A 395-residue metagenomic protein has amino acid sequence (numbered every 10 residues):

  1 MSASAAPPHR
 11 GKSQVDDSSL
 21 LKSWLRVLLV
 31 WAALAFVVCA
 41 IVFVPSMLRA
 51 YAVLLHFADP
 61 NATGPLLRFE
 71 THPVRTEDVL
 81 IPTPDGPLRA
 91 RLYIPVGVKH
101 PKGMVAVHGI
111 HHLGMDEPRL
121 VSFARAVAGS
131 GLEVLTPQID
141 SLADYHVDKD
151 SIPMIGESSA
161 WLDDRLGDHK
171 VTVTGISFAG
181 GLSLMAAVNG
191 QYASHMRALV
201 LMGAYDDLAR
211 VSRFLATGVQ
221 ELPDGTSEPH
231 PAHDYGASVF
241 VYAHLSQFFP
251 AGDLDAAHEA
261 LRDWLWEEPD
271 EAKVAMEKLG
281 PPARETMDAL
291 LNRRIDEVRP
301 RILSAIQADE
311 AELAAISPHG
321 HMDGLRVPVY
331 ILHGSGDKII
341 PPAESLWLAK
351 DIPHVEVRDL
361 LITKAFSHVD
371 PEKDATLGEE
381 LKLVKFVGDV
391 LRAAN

Functional and structural regions predicted by a protein language model:
M1-P73, P250-K273, A393-A394: N-terminal targeting or regulatory segments adjacent to alpha/beta-hydrolase or S9 domains
F43, M185-P281: Alpha/beta-hydrolase-fold enzymes
V53-K99: N-terminal cap/lid segment of alpha/beta-hydrolase-fold proteins
V96-V127, Q138-I139: Short, surface-exposed "cap/lid" segments of acyl-processing enzymes
M115-F123, T136-T172, A187-G190: Catalytic nucleophile-loop/oxyanion-hole region of alpha/beta-hydrolase and closely related hydrolase-like folds
G175-S183: Gly/Ala-rich beta-loop-alpha elbow adjacent to hydrolase catalytic centers
R213, K278-A314, L346-K350, H354-N395: C-terminal catalytic histidine-bearing segment of alpha/beta-hydrolase fold enzymes
L325, I331-H333, D337: Short beta-strand/loop motif that positions the catalytic acidic residue of the alpha/beta-hydrolase fold
